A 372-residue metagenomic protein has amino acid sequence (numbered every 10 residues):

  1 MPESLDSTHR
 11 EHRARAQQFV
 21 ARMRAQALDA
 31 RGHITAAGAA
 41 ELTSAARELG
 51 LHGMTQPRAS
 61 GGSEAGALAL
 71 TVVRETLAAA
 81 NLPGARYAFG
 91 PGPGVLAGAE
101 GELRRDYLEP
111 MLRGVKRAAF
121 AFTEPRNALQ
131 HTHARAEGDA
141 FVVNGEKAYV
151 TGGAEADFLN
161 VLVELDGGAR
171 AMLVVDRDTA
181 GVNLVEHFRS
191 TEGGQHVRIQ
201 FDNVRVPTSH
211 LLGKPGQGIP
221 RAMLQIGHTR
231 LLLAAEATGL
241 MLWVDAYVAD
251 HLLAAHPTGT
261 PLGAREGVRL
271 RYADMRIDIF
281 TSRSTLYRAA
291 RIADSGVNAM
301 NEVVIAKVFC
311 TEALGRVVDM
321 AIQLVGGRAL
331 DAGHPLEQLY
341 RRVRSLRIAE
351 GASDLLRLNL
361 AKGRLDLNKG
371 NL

Functional and structural regions predicted by a protein language model:
P2-L5, Q17, L68, V72 (+2 more regions): Glycine-rich phosphate/cofactor-binding loops in nucleotide/flavin-utilizing enzymes
E3-T8, V182-F280, L346, N371-L372: Glycine-rich beta->alpha junctions and the first turn(s) of the following alpha-helix
R24-I34, A249, L253-P261, R276-F309 (+1 more regions): C-terminal helix-coil-helix/basic helical segment that borders enzyme active sites and/or dimer interfaces and provides
R47-G114, G152-F158, A293, R341-R344: Internal helix-loop-helix
G114-T123: A short, Trp-centered hydrophobic/proline-enriched beta-strand micro-motif
A134-A136: A structural signal for short hydrophobic beta-strand segments in well-ordered beta-sheet cores
A140, E146-N183: A short core secondary-structure module
A148-G153, H228, S345-A352: Glycine-rich phosphate/pyrophosphate-binding beta-alpha loops
